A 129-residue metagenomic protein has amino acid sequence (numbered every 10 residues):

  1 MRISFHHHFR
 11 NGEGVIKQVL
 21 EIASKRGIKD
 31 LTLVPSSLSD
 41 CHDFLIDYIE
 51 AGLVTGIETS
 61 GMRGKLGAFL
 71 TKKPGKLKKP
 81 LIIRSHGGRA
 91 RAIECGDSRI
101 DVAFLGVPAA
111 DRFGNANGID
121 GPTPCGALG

Functional and structural regions predicted by a protein language model:
M1-G129: Conserved alpha/beta enzyme-core scaffold
